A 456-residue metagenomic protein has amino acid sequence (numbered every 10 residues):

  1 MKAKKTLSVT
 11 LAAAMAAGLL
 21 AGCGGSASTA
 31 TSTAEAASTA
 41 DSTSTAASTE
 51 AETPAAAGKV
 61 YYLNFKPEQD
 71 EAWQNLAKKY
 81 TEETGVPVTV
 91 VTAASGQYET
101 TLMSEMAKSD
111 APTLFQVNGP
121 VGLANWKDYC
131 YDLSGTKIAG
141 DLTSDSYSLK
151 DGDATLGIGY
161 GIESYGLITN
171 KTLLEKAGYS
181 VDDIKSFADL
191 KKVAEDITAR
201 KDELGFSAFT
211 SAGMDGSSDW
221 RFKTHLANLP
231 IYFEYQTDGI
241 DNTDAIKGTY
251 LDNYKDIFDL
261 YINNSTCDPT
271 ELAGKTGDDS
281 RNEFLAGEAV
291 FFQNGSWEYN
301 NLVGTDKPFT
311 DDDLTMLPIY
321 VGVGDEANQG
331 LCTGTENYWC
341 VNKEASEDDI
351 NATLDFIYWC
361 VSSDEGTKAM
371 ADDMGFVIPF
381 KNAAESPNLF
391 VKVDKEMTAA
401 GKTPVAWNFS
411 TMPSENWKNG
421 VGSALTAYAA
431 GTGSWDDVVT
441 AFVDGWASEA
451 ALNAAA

Functional and structural regions predicted by a protein language model:
S8, A21-G122, I138, A273 (+4 more regions): Conserved N-terminal structural module of periplasmic/extracytoplasmic solute-binding proteins
E50-P54, N118-I168, R221, H225 (+1 more regions): Hinge/lid segment of periplasmic solute-binding proteins
K79-S144, L156, T172-G178, K185 (+3 more regions): Extracytoplasmic "Venus flytrap"/periplasmic binding protein-like
E83, A177, T266, T305-D372: Extracytoplasmic/periplasmic substrate-recognition and gating elements
E105, P112-T113, I138-L174, G205-S207 (+2 more regions): A structural signal for short loop-to-beta-strand junctions that line the ligand-binding cleft of periplasmic/secreted
L156-Y160, Y165, K191-T243, A289: Extracytoplasmic/periplasmic solute-binding protein
E175, A199, E365-T367, N382-S386 (+1 more regions): Conserved C-terminal helix/tail region of periplasmic/extracytoplasmic solute-binding proteins
A194-E195, I240-G274: Glycine-centered hinge/linker elements that transmit conformational signals in sensory and ligand-binding systems
